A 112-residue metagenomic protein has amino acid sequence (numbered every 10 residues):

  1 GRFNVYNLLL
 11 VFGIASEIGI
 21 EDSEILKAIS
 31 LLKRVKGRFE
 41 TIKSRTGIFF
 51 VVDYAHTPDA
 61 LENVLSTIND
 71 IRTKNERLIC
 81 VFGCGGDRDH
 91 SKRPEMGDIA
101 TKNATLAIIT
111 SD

Functional and structural regions predicted by a protein language model:
G1-L106: Nucleotide phosphate-binding/pyrophosphate-handling subdomain across enzymes that bind or process nucleotide phosphates
